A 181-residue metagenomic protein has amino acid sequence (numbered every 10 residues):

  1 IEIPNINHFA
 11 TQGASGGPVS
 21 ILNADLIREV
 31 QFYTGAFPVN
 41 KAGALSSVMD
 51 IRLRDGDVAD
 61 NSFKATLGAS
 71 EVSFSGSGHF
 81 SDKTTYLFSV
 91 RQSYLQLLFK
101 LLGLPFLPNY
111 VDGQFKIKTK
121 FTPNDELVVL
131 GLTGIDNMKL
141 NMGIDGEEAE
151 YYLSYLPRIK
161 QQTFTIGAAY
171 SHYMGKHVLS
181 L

Functional and structural regions predicted by a protein language model:
E2-F32: Short acidic/polar hinge/loop motifs at secondary-structure boundaries that mediate gating or recognition
G13-S20, F32-F63: N-terminal periplasmic accessory domains that precede and gate Gram-negative outer-membrane beta-barrel machines
S15, A59-S62, L98-P105, E150-L156 (+1 more regions): Extracellular loop and loop/strand-boundary signature of outer-membrane beta-barrel proteins
L26, A59-F63, D82-Y86, P123-L127 (+1 more regions): Outer-envelope beta-barrel architecture signal
L45-S47, N61, S70-F74, V111-F115 (+2 more regions): Hydrophobic, lipid-facing positions within transmembrane beta-strands of outer-membrane proteins
L53, L67, G78, T119-F121 (+1 more regions): Residue-level signature of outer-membrane beta-barrel architecture
F63-A69, F88-Q92, V129-I135, L181: Transmembrane beta-barrel strands of outer-membrane/channel proteins
E126-Y173, L179: Flexible loop and strand-edge segments within Gram-negative outer membrane beta-barrel domains
